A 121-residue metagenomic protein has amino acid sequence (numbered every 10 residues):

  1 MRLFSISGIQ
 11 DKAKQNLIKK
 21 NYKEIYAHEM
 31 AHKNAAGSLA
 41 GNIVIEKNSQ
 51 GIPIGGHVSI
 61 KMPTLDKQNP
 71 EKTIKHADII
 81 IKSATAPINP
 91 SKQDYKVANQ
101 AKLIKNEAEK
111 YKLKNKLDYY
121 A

Functional and structural regions predicted by a protein language model:
M1-A121: Type III/flagellar secretion export determinants
